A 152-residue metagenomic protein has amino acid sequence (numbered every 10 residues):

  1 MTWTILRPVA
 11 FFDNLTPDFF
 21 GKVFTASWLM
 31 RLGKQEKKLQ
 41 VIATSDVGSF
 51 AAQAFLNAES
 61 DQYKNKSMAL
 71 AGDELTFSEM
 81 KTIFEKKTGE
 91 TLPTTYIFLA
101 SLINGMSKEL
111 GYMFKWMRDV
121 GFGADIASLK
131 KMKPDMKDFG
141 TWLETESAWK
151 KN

Functional and structural regions predicted by a protein language model:
M1-T91, S101-M106: Oxidoreductase cofactor-interface core, primarily capturing Rossmann-like NAD(P)-dependent enzymes
Y63, T95-N152: A hydrophobic C-terminal alpha-helical subdomain
